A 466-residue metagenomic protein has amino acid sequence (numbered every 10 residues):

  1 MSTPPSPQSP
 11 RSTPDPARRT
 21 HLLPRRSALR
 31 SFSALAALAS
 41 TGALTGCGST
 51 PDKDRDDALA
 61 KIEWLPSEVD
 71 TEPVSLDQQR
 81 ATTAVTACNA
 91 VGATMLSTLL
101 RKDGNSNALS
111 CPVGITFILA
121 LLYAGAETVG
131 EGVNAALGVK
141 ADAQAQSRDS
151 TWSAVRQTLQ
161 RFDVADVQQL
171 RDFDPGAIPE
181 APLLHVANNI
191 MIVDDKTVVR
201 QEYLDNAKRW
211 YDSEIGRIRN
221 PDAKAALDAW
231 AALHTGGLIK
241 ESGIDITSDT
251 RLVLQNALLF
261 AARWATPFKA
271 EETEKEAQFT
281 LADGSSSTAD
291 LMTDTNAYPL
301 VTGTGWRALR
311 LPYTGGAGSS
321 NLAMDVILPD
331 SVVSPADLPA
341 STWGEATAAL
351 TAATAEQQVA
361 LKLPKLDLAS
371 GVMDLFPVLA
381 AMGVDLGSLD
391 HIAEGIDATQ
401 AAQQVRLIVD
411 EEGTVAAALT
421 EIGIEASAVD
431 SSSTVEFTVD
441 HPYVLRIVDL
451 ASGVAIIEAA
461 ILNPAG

Functional and structural regions predicted by a protein language model:
M1-L23, A34-A43: N-terminal secretory signal peptides
G42-L44, L100-N105, Y123-A135, V193-E202 (+2 more regions): Short helix-capping/linker segments at secondary-structure and domain boundaries
D52-G114: Extracytoplasmic low-complexity, Pro/Thr/Ser/Ala/Gly-rich segments that lie immediately after a secretion/anchoring
T98-I178: Post-signal peptide N-terminal segment of secreted/secretory-pathway proteins
Q146-A323, E356-V429: Non-catalytic, conformational "gating/processing" segments within enzyme and secreted inhibitor domains
P329-A355: Internal alpha/beta scaffold segment
E411-G466: C-terminal soluble interaction/assembly domains
